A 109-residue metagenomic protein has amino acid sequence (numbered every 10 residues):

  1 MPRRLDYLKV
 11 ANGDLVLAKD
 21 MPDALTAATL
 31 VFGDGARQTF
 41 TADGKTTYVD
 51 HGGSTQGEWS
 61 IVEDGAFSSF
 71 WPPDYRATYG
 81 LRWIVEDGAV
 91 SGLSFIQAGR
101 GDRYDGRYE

Functional and structural regions predicted by a protein language model:
M1-E109: Lipid interaction determinants
